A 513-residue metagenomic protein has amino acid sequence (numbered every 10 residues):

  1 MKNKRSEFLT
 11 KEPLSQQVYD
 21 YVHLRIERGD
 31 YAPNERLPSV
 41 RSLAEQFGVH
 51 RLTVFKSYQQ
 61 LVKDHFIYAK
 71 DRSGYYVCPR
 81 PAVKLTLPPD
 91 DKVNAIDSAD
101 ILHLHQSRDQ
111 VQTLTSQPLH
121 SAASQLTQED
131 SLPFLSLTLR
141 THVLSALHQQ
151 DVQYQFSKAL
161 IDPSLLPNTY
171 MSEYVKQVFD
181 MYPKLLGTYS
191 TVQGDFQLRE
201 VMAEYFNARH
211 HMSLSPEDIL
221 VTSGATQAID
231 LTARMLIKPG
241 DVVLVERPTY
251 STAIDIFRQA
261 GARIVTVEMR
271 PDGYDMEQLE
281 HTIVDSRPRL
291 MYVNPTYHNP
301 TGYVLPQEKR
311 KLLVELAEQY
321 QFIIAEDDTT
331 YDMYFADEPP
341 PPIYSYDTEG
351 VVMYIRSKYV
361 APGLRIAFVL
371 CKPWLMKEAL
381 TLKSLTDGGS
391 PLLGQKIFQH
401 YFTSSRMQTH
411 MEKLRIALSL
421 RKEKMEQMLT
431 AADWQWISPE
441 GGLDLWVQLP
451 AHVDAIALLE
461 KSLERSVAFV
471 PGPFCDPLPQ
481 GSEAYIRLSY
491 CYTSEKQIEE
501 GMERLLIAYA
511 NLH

Functional and structural regions predicted by a protein language model:
M1-K176, S384-S390, Q435-I437, I456-E464 (+5 more regions): N-terminal basic, amphipathic alpha-helical segments
Y68-K70, L214, F469-V470: Short beta-strand "wing" residues that participate in macromolecule-binding interfaces
V175-Y320, D332-M333, E338-G350: Conserved core of the PLP fold type I
V245, T266, I324-E326, Y354 (+1 more regions): Hydrophobic residues in well-ordered beta-strands that form the structural core
G350-I416: Conserved core segment of the aminotransferase class I/II
L370, W446-Q448, S489-C491: Short hydrophobic/aromatic beta-strand micro-patches that form the beta-sheet surface supporting nucleotide- or nucleic
I416-E426, Q435-Q448, L463: Conserved glycine-rich beta-strand-loop-beta hairpin in the small C-terminal domain of fold type I
